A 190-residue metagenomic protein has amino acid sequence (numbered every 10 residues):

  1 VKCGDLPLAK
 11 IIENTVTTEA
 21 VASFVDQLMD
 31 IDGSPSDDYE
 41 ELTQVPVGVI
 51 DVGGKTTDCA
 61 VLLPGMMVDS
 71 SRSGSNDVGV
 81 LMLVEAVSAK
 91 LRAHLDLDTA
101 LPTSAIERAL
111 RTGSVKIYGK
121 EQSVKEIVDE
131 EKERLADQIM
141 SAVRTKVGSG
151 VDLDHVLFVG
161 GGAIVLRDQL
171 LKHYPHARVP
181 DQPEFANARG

Functional and structural regions predicted by a protein language model:
V1-V47, M66-V80, L101-V156, A163-G190: Nucleotide/phosphate-binding catalytic cleft detector across ATP-hydrolyzing and phosphate-transferring enzymes
A22, G54-K55: Short, glycine/acidic-enriched loop or turn micro-motifs at the edges of active sites
K55-T56, G162-A163: Gly/Ser/Thr-rich beta-alpha loop segments that engage phosphate groups in nucleotides
T57-V61: Short beta-strand scaffold segments in enzyme catalytic cores
E85-D96: Long, charge-rich alpha-helical interaction segments
